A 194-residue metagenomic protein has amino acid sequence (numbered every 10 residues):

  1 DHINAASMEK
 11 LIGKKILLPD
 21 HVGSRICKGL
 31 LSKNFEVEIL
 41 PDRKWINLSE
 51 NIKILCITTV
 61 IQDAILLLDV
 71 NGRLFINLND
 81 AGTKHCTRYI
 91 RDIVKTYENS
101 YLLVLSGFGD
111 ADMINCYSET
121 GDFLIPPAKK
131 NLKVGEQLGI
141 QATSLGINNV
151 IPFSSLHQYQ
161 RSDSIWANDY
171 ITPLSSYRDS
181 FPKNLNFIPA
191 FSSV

Functional and structural regions predicted by a protein language model:
D1-I12, H21: Di-metal (Zn2+ and/or Mg2+/Mn2+) metal-binding site signature of metallo-dependent hydrolases with the MBL/beta-CASP
D1-I3, G23-I26, K44-N47, Q62-D63 (+3 more regions): Active-site environment of divalent metal-dependent phosphoester hydrolases
A5-K10, G29, R88-I93, Q141: A short acidic, amphipathic alpha-helical/loop segment
I12-I16, F35, G146-N149, N184-L185: A short helix->loop->beta-strand "cap" motif at the edges of active sites that frequently abuts
G13-G23, L103, I151: Short internal beta-strands
I39-A111, V194: Core dinuclear metal-dependent hydrolase active-site scaffold
Y89-F181: Cap/insert and terminal regions of metallo-dependent hydrolase folds
S175-Y177, P182-V194: Charged, amphipathic alpha-helical linkers/stalks
